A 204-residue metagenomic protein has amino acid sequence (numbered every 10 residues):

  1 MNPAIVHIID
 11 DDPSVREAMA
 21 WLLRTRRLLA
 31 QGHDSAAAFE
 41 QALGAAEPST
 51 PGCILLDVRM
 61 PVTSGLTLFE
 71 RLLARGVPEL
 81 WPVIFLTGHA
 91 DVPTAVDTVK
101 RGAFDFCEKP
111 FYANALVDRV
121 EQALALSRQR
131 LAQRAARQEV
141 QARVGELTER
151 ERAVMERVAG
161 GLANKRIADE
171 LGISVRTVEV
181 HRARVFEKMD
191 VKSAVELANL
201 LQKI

Functional and structural regions predicted by a protein language model:
D12-H33: Two-component/phosphorelay signaling modules centered on CheY-like receiver
G32-C53: Acidic, metal-coordinating helix/loop segments flanking the phosphotransfer/catalytic sites of two-component signaling
D34-S35, S64-E70, S193: Acidic catalytic/metal-coordinating carboxylates
D57, T87: Active-site residues of response regulator receiver
M60: Receiver (REC) domain active-site loop signature in two-component systems and cognate sites in sensor histidine kinases
D91-P93, C107-V120: C-terminal output helix
A183-I204: Basic, Lys/Arg-enriched C-terminal extension of HTH/homeodomain DNA-binding domains
